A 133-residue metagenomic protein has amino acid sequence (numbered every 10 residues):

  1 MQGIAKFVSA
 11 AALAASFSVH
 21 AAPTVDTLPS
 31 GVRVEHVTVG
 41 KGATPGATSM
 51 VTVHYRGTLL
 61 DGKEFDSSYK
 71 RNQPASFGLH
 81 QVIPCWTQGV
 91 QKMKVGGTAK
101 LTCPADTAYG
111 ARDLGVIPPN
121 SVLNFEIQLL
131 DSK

Functional and structural regions predicted by a protein language model:
Q2-K133: Cross-family detector of peptidyl-prolyl cis-trans isomerase
